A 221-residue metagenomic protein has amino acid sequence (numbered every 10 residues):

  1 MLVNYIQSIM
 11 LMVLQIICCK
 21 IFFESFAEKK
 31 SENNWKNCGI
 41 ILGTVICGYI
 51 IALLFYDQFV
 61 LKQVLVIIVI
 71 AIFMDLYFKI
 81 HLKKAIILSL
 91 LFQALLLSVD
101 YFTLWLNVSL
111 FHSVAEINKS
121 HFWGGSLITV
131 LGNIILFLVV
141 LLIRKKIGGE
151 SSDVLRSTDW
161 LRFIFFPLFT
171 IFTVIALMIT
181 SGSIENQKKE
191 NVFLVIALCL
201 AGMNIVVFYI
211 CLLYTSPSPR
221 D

Functional and structural regions predicted by a protein language model:
N4, I9-M10, I17-W35, I51-F166 (+1 more regions): Juxtamembrane segments at transmembrane-helix boundaries in multi-pass signal-transduction membrane proteins
I9, N191-V195: Alpha-helical transmembrane segments of integral membrane proteins
C38-C47, P167-I171: Alpha-helical transmembrane segments
I41-V45, S89, S218: Small-residue faces within membrane-embedded alpha-helices
I134, I196-V207: Alpha-helical membrane-embedded segments
V140-L141, I205-Y209: Alpha-helical transmembrane segments
P167-T173, C199-N204: Transmembrane helical elements of multi-pass membrane transporters/channels
Y214-D221: Conserved small/polar residues in nucleotide/adenosyl-binding loops
